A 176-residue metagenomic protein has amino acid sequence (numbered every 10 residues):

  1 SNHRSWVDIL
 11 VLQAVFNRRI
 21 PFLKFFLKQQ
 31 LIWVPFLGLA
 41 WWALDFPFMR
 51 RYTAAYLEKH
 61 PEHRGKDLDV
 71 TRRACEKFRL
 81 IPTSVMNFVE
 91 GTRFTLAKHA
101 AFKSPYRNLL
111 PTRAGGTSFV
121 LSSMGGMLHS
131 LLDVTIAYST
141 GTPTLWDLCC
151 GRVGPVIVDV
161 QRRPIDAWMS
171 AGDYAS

Functional and structural regions predicted by a protein language model:
S1-E62: Catalytic core of membrane glycerolipid acyltransferases/transacylases, capturing the structured, soluble-facing
V11, V70-R73, G116-F119: Well-ordered alpha-helical segments embedded in enzymatic catalytic cores
V15-F16, A74-F78, S123-M124: Hydrophobic helix-cap positions at the C-terminus of alpha-helices in RecA-like/P-loop ATPase nucleotide-binding cores
Q29-Y52, R79-G172: A cross-family acyltransferase "interaction/gating" segment
Y56-K66, A100-R107: Short, flexible/disordered intra-domain loops and linkers
H63-E76: A Trp-anchored, charged/polar loop motif used as the substrate-binding/catalytic surface of acyl/ester-handling
A175-S176: Membrane-embedded alpha-helical bundles that form conduits across membranes
